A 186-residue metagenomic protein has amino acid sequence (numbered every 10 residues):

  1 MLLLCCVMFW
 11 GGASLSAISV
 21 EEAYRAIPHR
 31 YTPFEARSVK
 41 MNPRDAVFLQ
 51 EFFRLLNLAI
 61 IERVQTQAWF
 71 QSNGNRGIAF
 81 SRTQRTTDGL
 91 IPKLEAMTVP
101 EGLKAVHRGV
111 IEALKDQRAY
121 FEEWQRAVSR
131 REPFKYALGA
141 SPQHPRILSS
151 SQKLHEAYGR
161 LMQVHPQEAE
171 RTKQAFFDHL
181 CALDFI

Functional and structural regions predicted by a protein language model:
M1-A13: Hydrophobic membrane-insertion alpha-helices, especially the h-region of bacterial N-terminal signal peptides
W10-G11, E101, L138, Y158: Feature targets compositionally biased, intrinsically disordered low-complexity regions with long contiguous runs
A13-S14, S141: Compositionally biased, intrinsically disordered low-complexity regions
L15-S19: Boundary at the C-terminal end of the N-terminal hydrophobic targeting segment
V20-Q84, E123-I186: C-terminal amphipathic alpha-helix
D88-E112, A127-R130, L161: Short, solvent-exposed, charged loop/turn and helix-capping segments that join or cap alpha-helices on peripheral
G109-E122: Heptad-repeat alpha-helical coiled-coil/4-helix-bundle sensor or tether segments in soluble regions
